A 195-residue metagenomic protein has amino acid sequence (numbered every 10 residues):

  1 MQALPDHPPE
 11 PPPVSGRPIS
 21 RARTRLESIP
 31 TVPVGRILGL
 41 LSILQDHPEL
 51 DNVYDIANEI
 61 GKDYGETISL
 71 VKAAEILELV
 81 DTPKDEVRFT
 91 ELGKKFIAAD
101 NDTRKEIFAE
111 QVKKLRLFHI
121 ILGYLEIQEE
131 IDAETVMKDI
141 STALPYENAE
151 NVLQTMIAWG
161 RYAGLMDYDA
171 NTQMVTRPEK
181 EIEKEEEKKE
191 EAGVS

Functional and structural regions predicted by a protein language model:
Q2-S195: Donor-sugar nucleotide-binding helix/loop cap in glycosyltransferases
